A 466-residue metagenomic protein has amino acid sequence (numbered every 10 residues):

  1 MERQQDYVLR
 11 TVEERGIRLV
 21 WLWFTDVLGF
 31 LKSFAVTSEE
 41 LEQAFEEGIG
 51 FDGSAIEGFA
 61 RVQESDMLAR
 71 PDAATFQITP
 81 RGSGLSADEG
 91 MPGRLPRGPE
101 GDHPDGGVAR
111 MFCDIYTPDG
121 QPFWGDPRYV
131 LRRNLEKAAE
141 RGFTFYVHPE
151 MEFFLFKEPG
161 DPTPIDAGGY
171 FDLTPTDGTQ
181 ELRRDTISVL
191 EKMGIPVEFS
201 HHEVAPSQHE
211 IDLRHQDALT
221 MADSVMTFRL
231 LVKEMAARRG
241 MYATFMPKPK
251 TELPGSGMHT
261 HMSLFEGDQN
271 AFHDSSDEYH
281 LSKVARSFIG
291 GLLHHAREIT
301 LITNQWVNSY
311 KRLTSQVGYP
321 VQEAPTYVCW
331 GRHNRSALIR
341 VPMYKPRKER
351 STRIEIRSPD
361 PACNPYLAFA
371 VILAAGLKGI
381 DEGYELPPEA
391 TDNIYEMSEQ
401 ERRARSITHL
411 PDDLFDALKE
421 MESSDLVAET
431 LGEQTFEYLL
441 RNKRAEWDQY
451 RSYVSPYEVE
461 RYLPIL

Functional and structural regions predicted by a protein language model:
M1-L466: Glycine-rich, acidic/polar active-site loops that bind/position phosphate-bearing ligands
